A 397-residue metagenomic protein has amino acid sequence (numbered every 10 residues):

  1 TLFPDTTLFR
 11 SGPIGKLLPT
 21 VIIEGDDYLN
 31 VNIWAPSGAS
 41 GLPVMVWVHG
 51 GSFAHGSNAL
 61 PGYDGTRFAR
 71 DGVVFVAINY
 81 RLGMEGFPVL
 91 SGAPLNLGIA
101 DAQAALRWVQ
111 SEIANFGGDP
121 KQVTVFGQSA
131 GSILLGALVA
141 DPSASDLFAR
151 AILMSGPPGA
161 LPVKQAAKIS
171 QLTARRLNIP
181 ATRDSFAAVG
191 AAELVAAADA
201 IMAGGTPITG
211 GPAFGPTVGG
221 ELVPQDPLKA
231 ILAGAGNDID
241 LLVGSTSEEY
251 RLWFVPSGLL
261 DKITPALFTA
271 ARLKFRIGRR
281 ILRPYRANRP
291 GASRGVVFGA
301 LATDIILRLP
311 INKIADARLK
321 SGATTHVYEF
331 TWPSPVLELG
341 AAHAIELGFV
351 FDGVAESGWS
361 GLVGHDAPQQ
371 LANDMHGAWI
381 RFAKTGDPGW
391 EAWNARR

Functional and structural regions predicted by a protein language model:
T1-L8: Short, small-residue-biased leader/transition segments that mark boundaries at the very start of proteins
F9-D27, L273, R280-R283: Aromatic- and Gly/Pro-rich amphipathic surface segment
L17-R183, A230-F254: Serine-hydrolase-like catalytic core of hydrolytic proteins
S37-G41, I113-Q122, A181, A317-H326 (+1 more regions): Surface-exposed helix-capping loop/turn segments at secondary-structure junctions
G41, M45, F53, D71 (+2 more regions): C-terminal structured subdomain/cap of oxidoreductase catalytic cores
M45, V74-A77, Q103-L106, Q110 (+13 more regions): Non-transmembrane alpha-helical segments in soluble domains of secreted/periplasmic/extracellular proteins
R81-G83, S129-A130, E329-L337, N394-R396: Short, solvent-exposed turn/loop segments enriched in Gly/Ser/Thr/Pro and often Arg
E193-D366, A378: Substrate-gating cap/lid region and adjacent catalytic-acid/histidine neighborhood within extracellular/lumenal
